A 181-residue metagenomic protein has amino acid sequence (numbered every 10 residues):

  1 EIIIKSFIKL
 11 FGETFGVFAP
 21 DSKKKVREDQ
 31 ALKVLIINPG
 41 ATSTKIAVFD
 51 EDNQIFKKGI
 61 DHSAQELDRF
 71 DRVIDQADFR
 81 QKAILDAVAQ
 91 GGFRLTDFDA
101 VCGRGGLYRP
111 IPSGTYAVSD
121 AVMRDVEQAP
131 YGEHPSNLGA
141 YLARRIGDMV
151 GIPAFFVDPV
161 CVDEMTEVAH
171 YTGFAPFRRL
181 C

Functional and structural regions predicted by a protein language model:
E1-I3, F7: Generic short N-terminal amphipathic or hydrophobic helices
I2, T14, K24-K25: Polybasic, lysine-rich low-complexity intrinsically disordered segments
F7, F11, F15-F18: Aromatic (phenylalanine/tyrosine) cluster motif
K23-A31: Short, Lys/Arg-enriched N-terminal segments with co-localized hydrophobic residues within the first ~10-30 amino acids
V34-D75: Short glycine-rich, Thr/Ser-proximal phosphate-binding strand/loop in the N-terminal lobe of ATP-dependent enzymes
D61-D97, C102: Conserved active-site "lid/cap" helical segment
V88-P135, C161-R178: Short beta-strand-loop/turn "lid" adjacent to the catalytic site in phosphate-handling enzymes
Y141-F155: A structural motif corresponding to the C-terminal end of an alpha-helix and its immediate exit/capping segment
